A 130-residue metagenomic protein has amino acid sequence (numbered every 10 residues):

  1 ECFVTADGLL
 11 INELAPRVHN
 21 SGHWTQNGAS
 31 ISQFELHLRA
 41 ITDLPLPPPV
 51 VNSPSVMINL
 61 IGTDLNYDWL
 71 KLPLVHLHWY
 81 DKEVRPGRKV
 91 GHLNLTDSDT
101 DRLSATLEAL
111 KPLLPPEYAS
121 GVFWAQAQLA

Functional and structural regions predicted by a protein language model:
E1, L46-P54, E117-Q126: Flexible, glycine/charged-enriched surface loops at secondary-structure junctions
E1-F3, D81: Short, solvent-exposed loop/turn elements at beta->coil junctions and helix N-caps that rim active or binding pockets
V4-D7, D97-D99: Short acidic-glycine loop/turn motifs at beta-strand connectors
T5-A6, A15-T63: Active-site "cap" helix and flanking loop/linker of ATP-utilizing ligase/carboxylase catalytic domains
V51-R85: Glycine-rich active-site loop/lid that clamps phosphate-bearing ligands
D81-A130: Generic C-terminus detector
